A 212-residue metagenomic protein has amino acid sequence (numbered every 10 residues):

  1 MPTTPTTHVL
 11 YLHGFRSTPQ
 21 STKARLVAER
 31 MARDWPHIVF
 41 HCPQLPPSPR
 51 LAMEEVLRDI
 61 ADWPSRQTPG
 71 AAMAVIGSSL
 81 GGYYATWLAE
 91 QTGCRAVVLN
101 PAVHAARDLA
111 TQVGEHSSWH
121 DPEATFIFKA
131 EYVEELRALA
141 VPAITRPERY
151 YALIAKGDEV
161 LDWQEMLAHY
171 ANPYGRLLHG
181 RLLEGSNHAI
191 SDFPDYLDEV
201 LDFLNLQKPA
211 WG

Functional and structural regions predicted by a protein language model:
T3-T4, W63-A71, T145-R146, L206-W211: Glycine-rich phosphate-binding loop signature in dinucleotide/nucleotide-binding domains
P5-P69, N187: Active-site catalytic motif of lipid deacylating hydrolases and related acyltransferases
H8, A72-A74, R95: Structural motif
L10-F15, I76, L153-A155: Short hydrophobic segments within beta-strands
W35, Q67-T68, T92, P173-G175: A structural signal for short coil/turn segments at secondary-structure junctions
I76-G81, A85: Gly/Ala-rich beta-loop-alpha elbow adjacent to hydrolase catalytic centers
W87, Q91: Active-site signature of alpha/beta-hydrolase-fold catalytic machinery across serine- and Asp/Cys-nucleophile hydrolases
C94-G212: The alpha/beta-hydrolase serine catalytic core
